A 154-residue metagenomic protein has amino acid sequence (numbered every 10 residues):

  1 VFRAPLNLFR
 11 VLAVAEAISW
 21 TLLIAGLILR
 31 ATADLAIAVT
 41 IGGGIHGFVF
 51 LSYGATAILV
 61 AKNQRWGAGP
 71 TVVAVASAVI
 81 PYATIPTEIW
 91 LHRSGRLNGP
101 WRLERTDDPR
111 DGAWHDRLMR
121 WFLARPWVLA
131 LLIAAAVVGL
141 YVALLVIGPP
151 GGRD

Functional and structural regions predicted by a protein language model:
V1-P5: Short, Lys/Arg-rich, polar N-terminal cytosolic tail immediately upstream of the first transmembrane signal-anchor
L22-D34, Y53-K62: Membrane-helix exit/interface motif
A36-F50, D154: Loop-to-helix transition at the N-terminal end of transmembrane alpha-helices
V72-W90: Hydrophobic, aromatic-rich membrane-embedded alpha-helical segments
I85-E104: Membrane-water interface of transmembrane alpha-helices
N98-L123: Membrane-interfacial, low-structure loops and terminal tails that flank and connect transmembrane helices in multi-pass
D116-A136: Individual transmembrane alpha-helices with interfacial aromatic-anchor signatures
G139-D154: Juxtamembrane boundary at the C-terminal end of a transmembrane helix
